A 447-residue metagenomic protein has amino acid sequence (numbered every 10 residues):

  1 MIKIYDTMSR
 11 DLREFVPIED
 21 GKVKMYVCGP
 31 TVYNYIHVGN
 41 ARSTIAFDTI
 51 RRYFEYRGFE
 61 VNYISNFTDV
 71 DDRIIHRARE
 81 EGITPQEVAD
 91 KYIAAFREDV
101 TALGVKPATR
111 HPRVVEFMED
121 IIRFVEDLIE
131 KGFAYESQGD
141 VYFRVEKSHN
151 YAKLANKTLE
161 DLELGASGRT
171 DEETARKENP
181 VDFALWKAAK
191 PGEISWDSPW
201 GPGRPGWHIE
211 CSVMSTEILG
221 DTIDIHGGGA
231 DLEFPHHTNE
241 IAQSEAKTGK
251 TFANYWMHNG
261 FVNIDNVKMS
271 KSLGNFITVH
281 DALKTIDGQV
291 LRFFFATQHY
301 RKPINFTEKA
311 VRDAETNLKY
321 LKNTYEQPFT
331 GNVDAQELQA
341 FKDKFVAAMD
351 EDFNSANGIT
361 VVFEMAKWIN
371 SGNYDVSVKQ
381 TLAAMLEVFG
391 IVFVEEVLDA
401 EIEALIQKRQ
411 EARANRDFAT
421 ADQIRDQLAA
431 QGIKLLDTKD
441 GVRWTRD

Functional and structural regions predicted by a protein language model:
M1-T31, D48, E119-Q327: Alpha-helical recognition segments enriched in aromatics with Gly/Pro capping that present substrate-recognition
S9-E14, I18-K106, W444: N-terminal, positively charged nucleic-acid-binding surface of large information/translation enzymes
F59, F133, I433: Short phosphate-binding/catalytic loops that engage adenosine nucleotides
R79-P85, T109-V115, G229: The substrate-binding groove and active-site-proximal loops of carbohydrate-active enzymes, especially glycoside
E98-A134: N-terminal, positively charged, Ser/Thr/Ala/Gly-biased leader segments that form transit/presequence-like amphipathic
K268-D447: Structural preference for alpha-helix termini/caps and helix-kink/transition segments
